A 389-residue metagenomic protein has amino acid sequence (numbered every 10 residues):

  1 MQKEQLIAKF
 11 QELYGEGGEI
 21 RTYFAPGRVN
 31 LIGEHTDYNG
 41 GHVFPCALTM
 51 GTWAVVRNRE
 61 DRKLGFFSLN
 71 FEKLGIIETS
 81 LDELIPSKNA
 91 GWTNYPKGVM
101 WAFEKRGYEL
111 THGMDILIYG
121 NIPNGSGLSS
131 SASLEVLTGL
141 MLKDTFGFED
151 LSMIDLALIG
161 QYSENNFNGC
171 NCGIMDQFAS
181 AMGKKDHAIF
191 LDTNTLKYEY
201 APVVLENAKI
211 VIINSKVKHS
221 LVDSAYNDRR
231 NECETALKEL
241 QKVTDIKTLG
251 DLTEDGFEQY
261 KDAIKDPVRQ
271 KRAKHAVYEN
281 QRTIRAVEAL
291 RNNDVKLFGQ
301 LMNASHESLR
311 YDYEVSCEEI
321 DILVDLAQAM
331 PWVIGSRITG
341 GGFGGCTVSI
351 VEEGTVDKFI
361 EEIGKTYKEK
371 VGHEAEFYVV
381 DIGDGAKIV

Functional and structural regions predicted by a protein language model:
M1-R28, W53, R57-N89, H187-G335 (+1 more regions): C-terminal nucleotide
M1-Y23, V29-G33, N39-H42, L81 (+3 more regions): Gly/Ser-rich oxyanion-binding loop with an adjacent helix/lid that shapes the negatively charged ligand pocket
G33-H35, A47-L48: N-terminal cofactor/phosphate-binding cores enriched in small/glycine residues, especially glycine-rich loops such as
G40-A47, R229-R230: Short Gly/aromatic-enriched secondary-structure transition segments
P45-A47, V55-N58, G107-Y108: Short, charge-rich binding segments
S133, C346-I350: FabD-like malonyl-/acyl-CoA
F343: Glycine-rich phosphate-binding loop
